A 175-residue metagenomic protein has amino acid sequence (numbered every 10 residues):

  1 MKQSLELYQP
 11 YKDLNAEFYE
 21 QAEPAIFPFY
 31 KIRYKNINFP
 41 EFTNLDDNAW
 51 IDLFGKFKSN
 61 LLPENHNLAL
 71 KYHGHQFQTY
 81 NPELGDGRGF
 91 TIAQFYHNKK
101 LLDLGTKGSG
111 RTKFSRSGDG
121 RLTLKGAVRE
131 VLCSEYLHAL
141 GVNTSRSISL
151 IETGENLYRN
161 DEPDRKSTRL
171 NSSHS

Functional and structural regions predicted by a protein language model:
M1-K58: TRNA-binding/sensing appendages of the translation machinery
F29-I32, N38-D47, K58-R169: Conserved ATP-binding subdomain of kinase catalytic cores across diverse folds
L170-S175: Positively charged, low-complexity/disordered segments
